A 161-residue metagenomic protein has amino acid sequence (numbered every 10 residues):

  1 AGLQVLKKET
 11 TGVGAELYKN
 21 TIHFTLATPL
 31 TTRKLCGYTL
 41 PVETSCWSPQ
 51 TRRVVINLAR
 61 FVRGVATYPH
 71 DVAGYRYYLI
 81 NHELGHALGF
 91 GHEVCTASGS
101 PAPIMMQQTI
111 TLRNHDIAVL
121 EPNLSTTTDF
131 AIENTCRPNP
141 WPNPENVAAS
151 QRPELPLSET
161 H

Functional and structural regions predicted by a protein language model:
A1-L6, A87, G91, Q108-T111: Structured segments of extracytoplasmic/periplasmic soluble domains in secreted or envelope-associated proteins
A1-Y75: Metzincin-family zinc-dependent endopeptidase catalytic domain
C36-Y38, A66-Y68, A87, S100 (+2 more regions): Generic alpha-helix signal with a bias toward terminal, lower-confidence helices and secondary-structure junctions
T44, V54, V62, V94-H161: Metalloprotease/metallohydrolase-associated module, dominated by Zn2+-dependent proteases
Q50-V55, H82-G85, Q107: Short, surface-exposed, polar/charged, turn-prone segments marking secondary-structure boundaries
V72-G85: Short alpha-helix carrying the canonical HExxH Zn2+-binding catalytic motif
E83-S98: Catalytic Zn2+-binding segment of zinc metalloproteases
